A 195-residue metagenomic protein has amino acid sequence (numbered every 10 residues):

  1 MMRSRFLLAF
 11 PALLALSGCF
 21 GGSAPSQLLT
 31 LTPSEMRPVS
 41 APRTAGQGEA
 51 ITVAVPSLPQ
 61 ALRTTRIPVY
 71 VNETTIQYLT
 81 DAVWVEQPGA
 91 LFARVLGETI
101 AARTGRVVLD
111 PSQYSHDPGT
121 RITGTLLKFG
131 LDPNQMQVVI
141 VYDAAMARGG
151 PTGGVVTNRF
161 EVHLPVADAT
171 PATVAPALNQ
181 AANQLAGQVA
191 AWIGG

Functional and structural regions predicted by a protein language model:
M1-C19: Sec-dependent bacterial lipoprotein signal peptides
C19-E86, P118, G195: A structural "domain/chain start" motif
F20-P38, A102-P151, A167: Surface-exposed short loop/turn segments
Q47-E49, R63-T65, N72, T80 (+4 more regions): Envelope-exposed proteins and targeting segments
T74-V83, G150-G187, A191: Short secondary-structure boundary motifs at beta->alpha junctions and helix caps
Q87-L91, V95, Q180, Q184: A generic alpha-helix signature
G97-G105, A190-G195: Sec-exported extracytoplasmic/periplasmic mature domains
